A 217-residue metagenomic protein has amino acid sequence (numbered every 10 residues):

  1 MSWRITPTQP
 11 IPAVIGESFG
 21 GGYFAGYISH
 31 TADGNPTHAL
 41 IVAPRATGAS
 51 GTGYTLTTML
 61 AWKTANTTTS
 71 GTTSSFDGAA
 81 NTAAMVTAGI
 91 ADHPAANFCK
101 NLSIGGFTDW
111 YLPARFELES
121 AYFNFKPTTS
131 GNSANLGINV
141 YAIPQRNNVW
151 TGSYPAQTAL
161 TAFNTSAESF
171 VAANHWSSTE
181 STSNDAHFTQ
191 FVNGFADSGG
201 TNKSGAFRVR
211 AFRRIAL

Functional and structural regions predicted by a protein language model:
S2-G106, P127, A196, G200-L217: Short, compositionally biased
I41, L112-P113: Long, contiguous hydrophobic alpha-helical segments, chiefly transmembrane helices and signal peptides
M85-D92, A96-D109, R115-V192: An exposed tryptophan-centered "aromatic clamp" motif
